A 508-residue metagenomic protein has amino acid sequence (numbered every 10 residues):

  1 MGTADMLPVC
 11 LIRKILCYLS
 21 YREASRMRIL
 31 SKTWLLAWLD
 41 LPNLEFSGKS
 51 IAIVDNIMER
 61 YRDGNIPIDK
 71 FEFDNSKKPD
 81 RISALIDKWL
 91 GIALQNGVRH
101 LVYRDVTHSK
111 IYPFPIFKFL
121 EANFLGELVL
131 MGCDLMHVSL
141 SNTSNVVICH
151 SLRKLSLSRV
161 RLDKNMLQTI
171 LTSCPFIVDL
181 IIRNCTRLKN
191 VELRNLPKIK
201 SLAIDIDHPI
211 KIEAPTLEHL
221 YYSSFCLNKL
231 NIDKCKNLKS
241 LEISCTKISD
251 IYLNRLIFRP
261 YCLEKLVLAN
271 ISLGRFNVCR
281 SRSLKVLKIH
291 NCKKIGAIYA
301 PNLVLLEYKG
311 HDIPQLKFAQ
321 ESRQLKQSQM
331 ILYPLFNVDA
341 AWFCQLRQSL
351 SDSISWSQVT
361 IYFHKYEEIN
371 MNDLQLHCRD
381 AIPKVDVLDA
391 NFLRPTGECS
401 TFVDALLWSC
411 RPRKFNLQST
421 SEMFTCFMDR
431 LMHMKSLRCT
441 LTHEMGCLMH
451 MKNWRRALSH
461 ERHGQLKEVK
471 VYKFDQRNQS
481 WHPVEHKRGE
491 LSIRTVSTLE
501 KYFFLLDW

Functional and structural regions predicted by a protein language model:
G2-D205, K211-E213, Y221-F225, N231 (+2 more regions): Leucine-rich repeat
L41, I68, V98, L125-L128 (+17 more regions): Conserved hydrophobic position(s) of the canonical leucine-rich repeat
L44-S47, R62-D80, N96-V106, L125-M131 (+4 more regions): LRR N-terminal entry segment and analogous cap-like coil->beta motifs
S50-I51, K78-I86, T107-F114, D134-L140 (+13 more regions): Short, solvent-exposed loop/turn at the beta-strand->alpha-helix junction within individual leucine-rich repeat
G91, F114-A122, S141-H150, Q168-P175 (+13 more regions): A structural signal for leucine-rich repeat
F176, I181-N184, V267-S272, N277: Surface-exposed extracellular loop regions of Gram-negative outer-membrane beta-barrel proteins
V267, F474, H486-W508: C-terminal helix/juxtamembrane-tail motif
A390-E422: Loop/turn-rich, solvent-exposed surfaces of beta-rich toroidal or solenoidal domains
